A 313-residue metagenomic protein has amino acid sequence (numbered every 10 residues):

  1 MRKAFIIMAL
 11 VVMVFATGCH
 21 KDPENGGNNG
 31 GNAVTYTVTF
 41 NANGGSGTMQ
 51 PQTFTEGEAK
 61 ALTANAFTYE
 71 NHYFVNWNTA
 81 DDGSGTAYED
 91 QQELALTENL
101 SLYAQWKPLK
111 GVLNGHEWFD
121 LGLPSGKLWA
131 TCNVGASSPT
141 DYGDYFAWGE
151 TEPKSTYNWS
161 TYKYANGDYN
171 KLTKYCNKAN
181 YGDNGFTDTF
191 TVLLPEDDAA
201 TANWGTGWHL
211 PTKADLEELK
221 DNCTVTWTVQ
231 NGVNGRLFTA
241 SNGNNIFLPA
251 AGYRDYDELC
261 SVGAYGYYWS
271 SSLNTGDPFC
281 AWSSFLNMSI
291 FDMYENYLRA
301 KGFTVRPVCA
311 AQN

Functional and structural regions predicted by a protein language model:
M1-A4, H20: Positively charged n-region of N-terminal signal peptides that target proteins for export
F5-M13: Sec-dependent N-terminal signal peptides
F15-G18: C-terminal motif of bacterial Sec signal peptides marking the signal peptidase cleavage site
D22-P108: Secondary-structure capping and domain/repeat boundary segments
P108-N313: Conserved positions within compact, well-structured domain cores
